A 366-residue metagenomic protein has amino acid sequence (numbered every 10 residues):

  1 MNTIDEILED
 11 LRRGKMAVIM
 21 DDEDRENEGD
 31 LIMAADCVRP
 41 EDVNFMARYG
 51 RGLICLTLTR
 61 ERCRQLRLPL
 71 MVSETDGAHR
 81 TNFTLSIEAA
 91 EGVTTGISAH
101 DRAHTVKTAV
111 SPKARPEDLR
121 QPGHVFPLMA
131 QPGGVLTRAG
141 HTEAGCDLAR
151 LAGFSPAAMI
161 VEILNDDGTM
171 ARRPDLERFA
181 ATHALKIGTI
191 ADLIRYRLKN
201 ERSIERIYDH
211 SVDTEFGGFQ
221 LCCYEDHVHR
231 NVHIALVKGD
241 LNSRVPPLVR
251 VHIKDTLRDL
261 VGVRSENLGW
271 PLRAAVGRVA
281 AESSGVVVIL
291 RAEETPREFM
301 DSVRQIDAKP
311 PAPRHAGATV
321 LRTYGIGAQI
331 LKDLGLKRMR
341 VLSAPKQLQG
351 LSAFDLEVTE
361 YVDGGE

Functional and structural regions predicted by a protein language model:
M1-E366: Catalytic domains of riboflavin
